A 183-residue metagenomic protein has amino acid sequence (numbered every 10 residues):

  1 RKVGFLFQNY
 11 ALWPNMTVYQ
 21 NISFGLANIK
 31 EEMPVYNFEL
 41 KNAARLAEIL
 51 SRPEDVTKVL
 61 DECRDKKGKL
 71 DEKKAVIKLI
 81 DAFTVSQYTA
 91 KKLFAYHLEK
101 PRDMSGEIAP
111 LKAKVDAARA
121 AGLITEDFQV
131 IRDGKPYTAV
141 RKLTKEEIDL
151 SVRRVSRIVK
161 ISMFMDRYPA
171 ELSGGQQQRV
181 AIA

Functional and structural regions predicted by a protein language model:
K2-V3, N9, V152: ABC ATPase nucleotide-binding domain
F5, A11, K160, R179-A183: ABC ATPase nucleotide-binding domain "signature" region
Q20, L26-K30, F83, F94 (+2 more regions): A short, conserved alpha-helical patch in the ABC ATPase nucleotide-binding domain that forms the NBD-TMD coupling
F24, N28, E32, I158-I161 (+1 more regions): Conserved amphipathic alpha-helical interaction elements at protein-protein interfaces in regulatory, energy-coupling
E31-E39: Flexible, disordered linker segments and immediate boundary regions flanking tandem C2H2 zinc-finger modules
F38-R64, I77, D81, R102 (+3 more regions): Conserved ABC ATPase "signature" region
T144, M163, Y168-L172, Q176: Conserved ABC ATPase signature
